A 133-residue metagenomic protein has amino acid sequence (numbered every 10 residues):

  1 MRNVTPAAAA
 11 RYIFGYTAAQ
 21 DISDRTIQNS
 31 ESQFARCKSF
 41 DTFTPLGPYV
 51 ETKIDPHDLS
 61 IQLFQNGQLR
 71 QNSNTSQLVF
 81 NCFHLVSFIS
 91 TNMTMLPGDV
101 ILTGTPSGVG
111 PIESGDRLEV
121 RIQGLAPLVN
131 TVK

Functional and structural regions predicted by a protein language model:
M1-T5, I54-P56: Short helix-loop capping/hinge motifs at secondary-structure junctions, enriched in acidic/polar residues
N3-F14: N-terminal accessory regions of nucleic-acid-interacting proteins
T17, R25-K133: Catalytic-pocket segment enriched in acidic/His residues
